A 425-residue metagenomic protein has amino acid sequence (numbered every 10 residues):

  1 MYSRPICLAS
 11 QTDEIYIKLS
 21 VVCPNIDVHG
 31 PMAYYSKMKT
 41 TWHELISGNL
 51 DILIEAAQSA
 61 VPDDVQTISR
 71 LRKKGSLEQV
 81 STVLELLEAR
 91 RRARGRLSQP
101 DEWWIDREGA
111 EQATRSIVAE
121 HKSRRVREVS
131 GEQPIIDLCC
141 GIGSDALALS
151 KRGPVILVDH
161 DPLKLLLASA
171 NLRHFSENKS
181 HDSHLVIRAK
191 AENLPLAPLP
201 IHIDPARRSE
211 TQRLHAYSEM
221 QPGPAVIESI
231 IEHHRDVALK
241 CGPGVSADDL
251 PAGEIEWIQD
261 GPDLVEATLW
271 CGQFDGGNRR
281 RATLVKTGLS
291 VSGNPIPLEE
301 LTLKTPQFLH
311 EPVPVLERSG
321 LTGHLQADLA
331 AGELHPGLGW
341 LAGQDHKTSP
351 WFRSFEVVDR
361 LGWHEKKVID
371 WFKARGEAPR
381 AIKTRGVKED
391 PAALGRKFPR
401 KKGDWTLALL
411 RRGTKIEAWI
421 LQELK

Functional and structural regions predicted by a protein language model:
Y2-K425: SAM-dependent transferase fold signal centered on methyltransferase-like domains, encompassing both Class I
